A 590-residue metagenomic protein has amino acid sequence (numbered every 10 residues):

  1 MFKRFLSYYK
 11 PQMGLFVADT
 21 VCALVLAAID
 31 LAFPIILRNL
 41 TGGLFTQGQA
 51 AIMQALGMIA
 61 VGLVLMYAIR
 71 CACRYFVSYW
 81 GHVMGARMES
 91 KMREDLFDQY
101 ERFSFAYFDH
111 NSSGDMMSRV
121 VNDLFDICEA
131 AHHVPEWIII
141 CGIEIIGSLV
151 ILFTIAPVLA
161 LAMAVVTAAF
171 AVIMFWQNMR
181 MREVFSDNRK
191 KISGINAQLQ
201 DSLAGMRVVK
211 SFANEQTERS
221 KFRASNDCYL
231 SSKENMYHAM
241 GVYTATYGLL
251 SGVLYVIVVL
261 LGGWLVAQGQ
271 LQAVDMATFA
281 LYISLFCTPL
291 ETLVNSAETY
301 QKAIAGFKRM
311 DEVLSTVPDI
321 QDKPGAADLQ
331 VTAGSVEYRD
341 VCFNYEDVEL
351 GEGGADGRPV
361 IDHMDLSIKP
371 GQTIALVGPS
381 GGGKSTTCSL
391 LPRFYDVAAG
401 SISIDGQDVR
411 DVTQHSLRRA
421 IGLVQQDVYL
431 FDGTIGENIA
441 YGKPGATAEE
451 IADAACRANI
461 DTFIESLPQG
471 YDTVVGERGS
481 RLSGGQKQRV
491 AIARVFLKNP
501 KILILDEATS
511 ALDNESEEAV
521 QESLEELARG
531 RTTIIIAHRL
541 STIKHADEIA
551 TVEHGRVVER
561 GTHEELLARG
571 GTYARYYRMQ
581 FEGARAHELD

Functional and structural regions predicted by a protein language model:
Y9, V77, G81-G85, E101-I146 (+1 more regions): Juxtamembrane loop-to-helix connectors within ABC transporter transmembrane domains
F16-F76, F153-V158, G269-A273: Transmembrane helix-loop-helix hairpins at lipid-water interfaces of multipass membrane proteins, especially the type-1
V21-C22, M66-G85, E136-I143, A164-N188 (+5 more regions): Alpha-helical transmembrane segments of multi-pass membrane proteins
T46, I52-Q54, I151-V165, A239-K308 (+1 more regions): Helix-loop-helix
L96, Y100, V209, M310 (+1 more regions): Helix-loop junctions and hydrophobic alpha-helical segments within the transmembrane domains of large membrane
Y100, F222, Y338-D340: Conserved catalytic Walker-motif region of ABC-type ATPase nucleotide-binding domains
F105-A106, N122-A131, P135, I139 (+9 more regions): An intracellular "coupling" helix at the cytosolic face of ABC transporter transmembrane type-1 domains
L329-D590: ABC-type nucleotide-binding domain
